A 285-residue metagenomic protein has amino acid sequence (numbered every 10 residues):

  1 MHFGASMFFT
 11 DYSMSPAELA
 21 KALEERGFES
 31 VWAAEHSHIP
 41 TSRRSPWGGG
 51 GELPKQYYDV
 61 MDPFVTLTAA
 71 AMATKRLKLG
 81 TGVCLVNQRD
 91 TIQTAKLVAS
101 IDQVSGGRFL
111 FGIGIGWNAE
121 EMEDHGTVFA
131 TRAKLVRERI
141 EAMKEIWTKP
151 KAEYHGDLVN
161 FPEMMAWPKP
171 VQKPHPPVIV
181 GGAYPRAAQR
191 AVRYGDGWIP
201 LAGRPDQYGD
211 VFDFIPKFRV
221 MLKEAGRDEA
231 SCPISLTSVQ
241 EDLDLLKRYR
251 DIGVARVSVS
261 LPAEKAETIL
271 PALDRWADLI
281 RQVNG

Functional and structural regions predicted by a protein language model:
M1-G285: Active-site-adjacent structural elements that line small-molecule/cofactor binding pockets in enzymes
